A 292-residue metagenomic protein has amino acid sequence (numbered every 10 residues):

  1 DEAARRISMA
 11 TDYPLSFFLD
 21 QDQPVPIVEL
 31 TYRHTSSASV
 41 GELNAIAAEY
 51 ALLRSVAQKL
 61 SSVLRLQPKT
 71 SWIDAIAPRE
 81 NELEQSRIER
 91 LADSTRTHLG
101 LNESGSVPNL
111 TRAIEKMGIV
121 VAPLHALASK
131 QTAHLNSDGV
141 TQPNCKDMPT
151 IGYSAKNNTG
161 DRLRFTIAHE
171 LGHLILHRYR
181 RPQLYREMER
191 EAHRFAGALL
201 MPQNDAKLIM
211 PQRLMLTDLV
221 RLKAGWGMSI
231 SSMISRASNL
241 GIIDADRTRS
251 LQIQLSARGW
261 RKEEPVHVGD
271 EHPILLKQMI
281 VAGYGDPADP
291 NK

Functional and structural regions predicted by a protein language model:
D1-K292: Active-site hotspot residues in diverse enzymes, especially metal/ion-binding acidic/histidine motifs
